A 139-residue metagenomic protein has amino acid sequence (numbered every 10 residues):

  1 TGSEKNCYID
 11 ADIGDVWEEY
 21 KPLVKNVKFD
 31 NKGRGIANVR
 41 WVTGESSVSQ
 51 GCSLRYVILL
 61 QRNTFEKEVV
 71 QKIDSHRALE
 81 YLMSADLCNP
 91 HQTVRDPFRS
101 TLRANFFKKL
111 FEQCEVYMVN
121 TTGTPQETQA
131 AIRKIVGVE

Functional and structural regions predicted by a protein language model:
T1-E139: Glycine-rich, often acidic-flanked micro-motifs that create phosphate/phosphodiester-binding or positioning elements
